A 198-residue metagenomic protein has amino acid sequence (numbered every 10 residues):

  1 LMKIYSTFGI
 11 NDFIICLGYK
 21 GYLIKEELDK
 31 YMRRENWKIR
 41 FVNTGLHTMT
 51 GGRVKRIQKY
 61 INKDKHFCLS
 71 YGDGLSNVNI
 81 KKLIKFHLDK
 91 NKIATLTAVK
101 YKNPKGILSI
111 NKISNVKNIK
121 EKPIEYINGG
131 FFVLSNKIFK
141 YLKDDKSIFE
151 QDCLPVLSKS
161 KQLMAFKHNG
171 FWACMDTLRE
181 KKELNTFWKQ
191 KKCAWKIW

Functional and structural regions predicted by a protein language model:
L1-Y71, K82, T177: Conserved N-terminal catalytic core of the sugar/cofactor nucleotidyltransferase
T7, Y60-I61, N77, D89 (+1 more regions): Alpha-helix termination/capping residues and helix-transition junctions
C16, T44, T97-A98, I119: Generic beta-sheet signal
F41, A94, L163-A165: Conserved beta-strand scaffold positions in the cores of enzyme catalytic domains, especially in NTP/NDP-utilizing
F67-C68, L75, I80-L88, Y101-N103 (+1 more regions): Catalytic-core segments of class I nucleotidyltransferases/pyrophosphorylases that form NMP-activated intermediates
K90-K100: A short, conserved acidic/glycine-rich loop-to-beta-strand motif that forms the donor nucleotide-sugar/metal
I107-L108: Extracellular disulfide-bonded cysteine-rich modules/repeats
